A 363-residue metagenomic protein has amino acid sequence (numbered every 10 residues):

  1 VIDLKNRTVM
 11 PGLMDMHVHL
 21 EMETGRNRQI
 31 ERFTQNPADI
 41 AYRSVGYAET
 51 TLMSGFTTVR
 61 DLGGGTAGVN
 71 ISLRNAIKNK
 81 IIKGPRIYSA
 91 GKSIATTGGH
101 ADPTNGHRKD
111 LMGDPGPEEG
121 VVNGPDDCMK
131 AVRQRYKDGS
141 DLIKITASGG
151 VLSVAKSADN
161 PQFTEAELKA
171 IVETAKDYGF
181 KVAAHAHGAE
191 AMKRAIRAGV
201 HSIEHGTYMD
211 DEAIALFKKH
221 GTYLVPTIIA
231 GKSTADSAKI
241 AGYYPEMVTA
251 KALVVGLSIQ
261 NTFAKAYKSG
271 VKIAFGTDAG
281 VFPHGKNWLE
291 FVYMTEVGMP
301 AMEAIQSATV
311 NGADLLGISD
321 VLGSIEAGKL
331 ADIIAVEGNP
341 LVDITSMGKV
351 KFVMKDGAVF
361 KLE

Functional and structural regions predicted by a protein language model:
N6, G55, I87, G139 (+7 more regions): Conserved, mostly hydrophobic/aromatic
T8-I81, T97-A101, A166, E190 (+1 more regions): Metal-associated gating/positioning segment near the N- to mid-region
G12-V18, V59-R60, I87-G91, I143-I145 (+4 more regions): Hydrophobic faces of well-ordered beta-strands that scaffold small-molecule active sites in alpha/beta enzyme cores
L20-I40, T97-G116, V151-E165, H220-G256: Active-site gating loops and adjacent loop-to-helix segments of metal-dependent hydrolytic enzymes
E21-T24, S54, D61-V69, A95-T96 (+6 more regions): Active-site environment of divalent metal-dependent phosphoester hydrolases
T24-N27, N70, G99-H100, S153-A155 (+6 more regions): Histidine/acidic-residue-rich catalytic or RNA/ligand-binding cores of hydrolases and nuclease-related proteins
R32, D177-K181, Y243-M247, L253-P340: His/Asp/Glu-enriched, well-ordered alpha-helical/loop segment that forms or immediately abuts the divalent-metal
S72, P125-L224, A252-I273: Histidine/acidic residue-rich metal-binding segments in metalloenzymes
